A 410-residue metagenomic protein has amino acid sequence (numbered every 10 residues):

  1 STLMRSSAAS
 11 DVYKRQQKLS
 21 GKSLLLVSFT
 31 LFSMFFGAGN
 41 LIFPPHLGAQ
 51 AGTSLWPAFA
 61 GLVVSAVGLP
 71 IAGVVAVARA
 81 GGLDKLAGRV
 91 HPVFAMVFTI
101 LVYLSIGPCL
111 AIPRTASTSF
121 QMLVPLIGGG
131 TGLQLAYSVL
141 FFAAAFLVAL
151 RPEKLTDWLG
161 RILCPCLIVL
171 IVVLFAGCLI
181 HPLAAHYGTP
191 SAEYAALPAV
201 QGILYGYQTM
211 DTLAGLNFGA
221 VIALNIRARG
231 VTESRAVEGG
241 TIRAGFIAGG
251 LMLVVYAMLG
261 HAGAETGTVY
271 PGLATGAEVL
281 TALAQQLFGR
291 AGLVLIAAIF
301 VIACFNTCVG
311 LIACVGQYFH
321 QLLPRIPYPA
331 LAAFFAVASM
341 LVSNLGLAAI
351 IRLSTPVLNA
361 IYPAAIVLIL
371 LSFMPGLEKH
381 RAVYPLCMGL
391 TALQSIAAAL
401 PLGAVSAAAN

Functional and structural regions predicted by a protein language model:
S1-Y13: Single conserved hydrophobic/aromatic residue that forms the stacking wall/gate of nucleotide- or nucleobase-binding
L26-F36, L104, G177-A184, A192-L259 (+2 more regions): Hydrophobic, membrane-embedded alpha-helices of multi-pass small-molecule transporters
H46, V93-G128, C304-Q321, M340 (+1 more regions): Hydrophobic transmembrane alpha-helices that form the core helical bundles of multi-pass secondary transporters
G68, A72, C166-C178, I242-G267 (+2 more regions): Selective recognition of specific alpha-helical transmembrane segments in multi-pass small-molecule
V77-L86, F142-L163, A228-V231, M340-L353 (+1 more regions): Membrane-water interface regions at transmembrane-helix termini and the short interhelical loops of multi-pass membrane
D84-K85, V255-F305, Q321, P356: TM-loop-TM module centered on a large, flexible mid-protein loop between adjacent transmembrane helices in multi-pass
P108, I112, I168-Y194, T212-L213 (+3 more regions): Hydrophobic alpha-helical segments and their helix-loop junctions in multi-pass secondary transporters
L150-C178, S354-I366, P385-Q394: Membrane-interface loop-to-helix entry segments
